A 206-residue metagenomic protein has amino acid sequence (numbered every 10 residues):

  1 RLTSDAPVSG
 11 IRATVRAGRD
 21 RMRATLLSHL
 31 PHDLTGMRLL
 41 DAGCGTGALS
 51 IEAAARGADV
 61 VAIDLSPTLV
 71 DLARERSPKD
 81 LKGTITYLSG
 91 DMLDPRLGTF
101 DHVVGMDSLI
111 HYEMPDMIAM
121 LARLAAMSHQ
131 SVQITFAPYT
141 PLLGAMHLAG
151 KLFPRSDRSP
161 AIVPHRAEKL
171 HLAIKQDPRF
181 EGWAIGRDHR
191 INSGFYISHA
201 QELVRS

Functional and structural regions predicted by a protein language model:
R1-D33: Conserved class I S-adenosyl-L-methionine
L40, T46-D91: Class I SAM-dependent methyltransferase SAM/SAH-binding core
D94-G98: Short conserved loop adjoining the S-adenosyl-L-methionine
V104: A conserved beta-strand element that flanks and buttresses the S-adenosyl-L-methionine
Y112-R123: A short, conserved alpha-helix within the catalytic core of class I
H129-A137: Conserved beta-strand signature within the Rossmann-like core of class I S-adenosyl-L-methionine
L143-P160: Short, glycine-/aromatic-enriched active-site segment of Class I SAM-dependent methyltransferases
A161-R179: Short alpha-helix
